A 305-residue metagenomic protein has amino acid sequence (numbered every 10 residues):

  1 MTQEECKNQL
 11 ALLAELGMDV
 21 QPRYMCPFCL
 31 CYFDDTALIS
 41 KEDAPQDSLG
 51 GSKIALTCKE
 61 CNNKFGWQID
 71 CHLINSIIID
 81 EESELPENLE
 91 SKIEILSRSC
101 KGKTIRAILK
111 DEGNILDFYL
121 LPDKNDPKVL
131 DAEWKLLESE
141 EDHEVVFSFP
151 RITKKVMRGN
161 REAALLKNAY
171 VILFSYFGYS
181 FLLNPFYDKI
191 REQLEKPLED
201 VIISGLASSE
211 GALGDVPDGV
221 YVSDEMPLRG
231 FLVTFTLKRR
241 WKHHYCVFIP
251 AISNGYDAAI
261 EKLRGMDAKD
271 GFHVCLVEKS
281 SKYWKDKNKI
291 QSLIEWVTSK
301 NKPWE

Functional and structural regions predicted by a protein language model:
T2-E15, A37-A44: Short Cys/His-rich Zn2+-coordinating modules
V20-M25, G51-I54: Short metal-coordination and nucleic-acid-contact micro-motifs, chiefly zinc-binding Cys/His arrays
Q21-Y24, K41, D70-I77: Short, glycine/acidic-rich hinge or "gate" loops at secondary-structure transitions that mediate conformational
C26-C29, C58: Short cysteine-rich clusters marking metal-coordination/redox-active sites
F33-I54: Histidine-centered nuclease catalytic patch
L56-S83: Short Cys/His-centered divalent metal-binding micro-motifs
E84-V156: PEST-like low-complexity intrinsically disordered regions enriched in Ser/Thr/Pro and acidic residues
L130-E305: C-terminal, charged low-complexity interaction regions
